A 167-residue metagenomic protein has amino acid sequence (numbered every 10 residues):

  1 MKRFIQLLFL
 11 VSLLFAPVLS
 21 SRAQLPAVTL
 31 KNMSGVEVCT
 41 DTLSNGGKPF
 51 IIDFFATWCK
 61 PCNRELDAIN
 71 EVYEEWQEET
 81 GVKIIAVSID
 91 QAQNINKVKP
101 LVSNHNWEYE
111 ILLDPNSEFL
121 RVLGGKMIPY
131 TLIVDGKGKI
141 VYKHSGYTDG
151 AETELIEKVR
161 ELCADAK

Functional and structural regions predicted by a protein language model:
M1-F9: Bacterial N-terminal signal peptides that target proteins for export
L8-P17: Bacterial N-terminal signal peptides
V18-A23: Sec/Tat signal peptide C-region and signal peptidase I cleavage site
T29-P49: A short beta-strand-turn-helix
G47, L101-W107, P115-K158: Thiol/disulfide oxidoreductase modules built on the thioredoxin-like
G47-F50, F54-W58, M127: Short pre-active-site segment immediately N-terminal to redox-active cysteine/selenocysteine motifs in thiol-based
R64-N104, E118-L120: Structural microenvironment flanking redox-active thiols in thiol-disulfide oxidoreductases
